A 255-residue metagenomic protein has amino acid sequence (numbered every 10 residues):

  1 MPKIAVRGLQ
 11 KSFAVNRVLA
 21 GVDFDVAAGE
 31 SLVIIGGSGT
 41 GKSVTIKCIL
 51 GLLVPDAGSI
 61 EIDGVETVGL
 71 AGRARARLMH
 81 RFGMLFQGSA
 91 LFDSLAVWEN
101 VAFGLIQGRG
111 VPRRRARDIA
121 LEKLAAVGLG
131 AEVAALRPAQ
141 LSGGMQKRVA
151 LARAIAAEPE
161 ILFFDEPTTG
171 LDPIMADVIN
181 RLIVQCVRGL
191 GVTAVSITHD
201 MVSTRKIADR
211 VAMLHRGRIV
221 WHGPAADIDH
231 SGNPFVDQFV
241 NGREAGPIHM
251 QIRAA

Functional and structural regions predicted by a protein language model:
L50: Helix-to-loop junction immediately C-terminal to a conserved catalytic motif
V65-E66, R113-E132: Conserved ABC ATPase "signature" region
S94-F103: Short coil-to-helix segment of the ABC ATPase nucleotide-binding domain corresponding to the Q-loop/switch region
R137-L141, M145: Conserved ABC ATPase signature
E158: Conserved catalytic motifs of ABC-family nucleotide-binding domains
L162-D165: Catalytic Walker B motif of ABC-type/P-loop ATPase nucleotide-binding domains
